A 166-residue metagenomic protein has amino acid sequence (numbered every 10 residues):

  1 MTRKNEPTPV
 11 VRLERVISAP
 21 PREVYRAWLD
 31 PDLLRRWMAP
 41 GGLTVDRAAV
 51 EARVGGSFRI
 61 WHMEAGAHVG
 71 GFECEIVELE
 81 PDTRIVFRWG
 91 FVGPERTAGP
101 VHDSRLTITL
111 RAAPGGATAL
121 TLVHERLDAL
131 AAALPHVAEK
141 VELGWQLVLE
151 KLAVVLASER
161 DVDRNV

Functional and structural regions predicted by a protein language model:
M1-V45: Hydrophobic ligand-binding cavity/cleft-lining segments
T8-E14, P21, S57, G71 (+3 more regions): Intrinsic-disorder/low-complexity, polar/charged segments enriched in Ser/Thr/Lys/Arg/Asp/Glu/Gln
R12-L13, D32-G71, D163-V166: Short beta-edge strand/loop motif at the mouth of beta-sheet-based domains
I17, H62-E64, F91, H124-R126: Short beta-strand segments enriched in hydrophobic/aromatic residues within well-folded beta-rich domains
V24-Y25, L34, F58, I76 (+4 more regions): Hydrophobic pocket/interface hotspot
A48-A52, R59, A65-G115, V154: Hydrophobic-ligand binding "helix-grip"
E95-L143: Beta-strand/loop substructures that line and gate deep hydrophobic ligand-binding cavities in soluble
R126-V166: A conserved amphipathic terminal alpha-helix motif
